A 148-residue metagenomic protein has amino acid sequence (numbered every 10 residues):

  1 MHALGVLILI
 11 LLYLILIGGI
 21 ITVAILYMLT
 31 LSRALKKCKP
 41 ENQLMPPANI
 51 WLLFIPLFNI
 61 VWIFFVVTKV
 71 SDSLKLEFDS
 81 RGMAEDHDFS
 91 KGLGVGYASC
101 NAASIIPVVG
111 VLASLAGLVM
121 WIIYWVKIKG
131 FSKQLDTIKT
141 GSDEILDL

Functional and structural regions predicted by a protein language model:
M1-V6, E41, S80-A84, F131-L148: Low-complexity, intrinsically disordered extramembrane tails and loops of integral membrane proteins
G5-T30, N49-V70, D88-Y124: Hydrophobic alpha-helical transmembrane segments in multi-pass membrane proteins
V23-Q43: Short, compositionally biased strand/turn segments that nucleate or flank brief secondary-structure elements
R33-K37, S71-D79, G130-L135: Cytoplasmic membrane-interface regions of multi-pass membrane proteins
C38, S73-G94: Short membrane-interface loop/juxtamembrane segments of multi-pass integral membrane proteins
N42-F54, S80-G82: Juxtamembrane inter-helical linkers in multi-pass membrane proteins
V111-D143: Terminal recognition/anchoring or ligand-binding modules at protein termini
